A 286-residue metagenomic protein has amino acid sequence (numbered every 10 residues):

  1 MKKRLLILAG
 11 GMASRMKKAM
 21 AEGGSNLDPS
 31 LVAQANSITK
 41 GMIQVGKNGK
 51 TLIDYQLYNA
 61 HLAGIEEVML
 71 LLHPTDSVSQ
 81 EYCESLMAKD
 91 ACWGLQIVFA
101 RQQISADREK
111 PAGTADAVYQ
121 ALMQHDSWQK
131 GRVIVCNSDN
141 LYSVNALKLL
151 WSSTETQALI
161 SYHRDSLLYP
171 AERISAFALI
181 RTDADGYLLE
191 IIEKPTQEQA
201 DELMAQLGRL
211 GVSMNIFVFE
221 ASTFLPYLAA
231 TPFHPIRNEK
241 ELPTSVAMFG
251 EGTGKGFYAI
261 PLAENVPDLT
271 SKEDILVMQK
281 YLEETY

Functional and structural regions predicted by a protein language model:
M1-I7, M12-Q34, G46-G131: Conserved N-terminal catalytic core of the sugar/cofactor nucleotidyltransferase
L5-I7, L70, V135, L159-I160 (+1 more regions): Structural beta-sheet core signal
G11-M12, D139-N140, R164: Active-site metal-binding loops of divalent metal-dependent hydrolases
M42, L179-T182, A259: A structural signal for short hydrophobic beta-strand segments in well-ordered beta-sheet cores
Q102-E109, S166-L168, Q197-Q199, V266-D268: A short acidic, often aromatic-flanked loop/helix-cap motif at beta-alpha or helix-coil junctions that lines enzyme
K130-D139: Short beta-strand-to-loop acidic/aromatic patch adjacent to the donor-nucleotide binding site
S143-P226: Conserved core of the sugar-phosphate nucleotidyltransferase
I191-Y286: Conserved alpha/beta core of the MobA/IspD/sugar-nucleotide pyrophosphorylase nucleotidyltransferase superfamily
